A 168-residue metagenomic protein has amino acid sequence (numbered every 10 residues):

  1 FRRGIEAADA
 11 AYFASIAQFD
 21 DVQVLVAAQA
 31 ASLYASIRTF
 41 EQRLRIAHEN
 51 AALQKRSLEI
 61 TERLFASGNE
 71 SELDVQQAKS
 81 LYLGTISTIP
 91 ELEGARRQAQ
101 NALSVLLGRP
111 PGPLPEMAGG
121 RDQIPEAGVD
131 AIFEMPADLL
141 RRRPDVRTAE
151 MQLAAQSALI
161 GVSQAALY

Functional and structural regions predicted by a protein language model:
F1-D21, E41, P113-G120, R147 (+1 more regions): Small/polar (Gly/Ser/Thr/Ala-rich) solvent-exposed segments that form structured loops/beta-strands/short helices used
A10, A17, N101, M151 (+1 more regions): Generic recognition of well-ordered alpha-helical segments within structured catalytic/regulatory domains
A17-M135: Periplasmic alpha-helical coiled-coil/stalk elements that build and connect Gram-negative outer-membrane
I124-A154: Bacterial Sec-pathway N-terminal export signals of envelope proteins
A149-E150, I160-A165: Extended hydrophobic-aromatic, low-complexity segments
